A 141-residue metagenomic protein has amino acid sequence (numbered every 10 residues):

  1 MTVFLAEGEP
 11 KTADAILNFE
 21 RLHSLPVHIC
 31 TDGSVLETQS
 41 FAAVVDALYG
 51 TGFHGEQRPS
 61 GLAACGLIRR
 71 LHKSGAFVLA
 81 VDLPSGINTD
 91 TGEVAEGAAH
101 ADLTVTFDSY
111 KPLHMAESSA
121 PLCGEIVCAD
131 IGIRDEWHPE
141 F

Functional and structural regions predicted by a protein language model:
M1-E140: Glycine-rich phosphate/dinucleotide-binding loop and adjoining beta-alpha-beta core of small-molecule
